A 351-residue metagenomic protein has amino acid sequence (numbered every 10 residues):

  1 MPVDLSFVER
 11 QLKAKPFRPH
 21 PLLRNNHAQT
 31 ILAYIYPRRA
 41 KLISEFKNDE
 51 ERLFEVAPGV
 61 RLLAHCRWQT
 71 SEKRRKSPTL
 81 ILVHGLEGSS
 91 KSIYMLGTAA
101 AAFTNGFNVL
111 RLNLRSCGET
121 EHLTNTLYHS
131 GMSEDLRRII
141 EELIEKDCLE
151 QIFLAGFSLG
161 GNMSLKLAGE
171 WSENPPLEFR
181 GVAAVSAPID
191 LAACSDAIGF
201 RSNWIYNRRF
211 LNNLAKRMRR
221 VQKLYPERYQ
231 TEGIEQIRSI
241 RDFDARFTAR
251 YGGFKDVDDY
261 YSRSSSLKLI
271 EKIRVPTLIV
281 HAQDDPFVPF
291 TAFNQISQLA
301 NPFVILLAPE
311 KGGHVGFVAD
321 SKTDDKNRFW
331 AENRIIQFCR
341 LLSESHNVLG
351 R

Functional and structural regions predicted by a protein language model:
P2-K13, E145, L149-Y251: Alpha/beta-hydrolase-fold enzymes
N25-K73, D324-D325: N-terminal cap/lid segment of alpha/beta-hydrolase-fold proteins
R61, R67-L123, R138, E142 (+1 more regions): Short, surface-exposed "cap/lid" segments of acyl-processing enzymes
R115-F153, K326: Catalytic nucleophile-loop/oxyanion-hole region of alpha/beta-hydrolase and closely related hydrolase-like folds
R246-L269: Active-site nucleophile elbow and catalytic-triad environment of alpha/beta-hydrolase enzymes
I273, I279-H281, D285: Short beta-strand/loop motif that positions the catalytic acidic residue of the alpha/beta-hydrolase fold
Q283, F287-I305, P309: Conserved loop-alpha-helix segment in the C-terminal half of the alpha/beta-hydrolase fold that carries the catalytic
E310-R351: Catalytic active-site module of serine/aspartate enzymes centered on a nucleophile-bearing elbow/loop
